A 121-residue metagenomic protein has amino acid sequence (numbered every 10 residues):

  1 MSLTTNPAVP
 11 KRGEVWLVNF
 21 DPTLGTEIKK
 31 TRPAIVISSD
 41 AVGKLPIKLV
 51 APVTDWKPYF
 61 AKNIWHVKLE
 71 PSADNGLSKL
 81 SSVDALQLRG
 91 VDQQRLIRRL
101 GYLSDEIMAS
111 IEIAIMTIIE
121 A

Functional and structural regions predicted by a protein language model:
M1-A121: Conserved functional hotspots at enzyme active or ligand-binding sites that engage polyanionic ligands
